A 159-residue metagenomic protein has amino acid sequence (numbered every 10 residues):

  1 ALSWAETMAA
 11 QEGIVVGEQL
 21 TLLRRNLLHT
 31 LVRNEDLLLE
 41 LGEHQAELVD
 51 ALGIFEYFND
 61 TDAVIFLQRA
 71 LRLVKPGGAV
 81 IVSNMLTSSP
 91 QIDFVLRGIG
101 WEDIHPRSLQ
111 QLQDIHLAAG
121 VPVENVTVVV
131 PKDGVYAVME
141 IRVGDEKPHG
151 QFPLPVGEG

Functional and structural regions predicted by a protein language model:
A1-L38, T61, R69, A79-F152: Class I (Rossmann-like) S-adenosyl-L-methionine-dependent methyltransferase catalytic domain, capturing the SAM-binding
E40-H44: Glycine-rich phosphate-binding loop signature in dinucleotide/nucleotide-binding domains
E47: Conserved acidic residues
D50: A conserved beta-strand element that flanks and buttresses the S-adenosyl-L-methionine
I54: Hydrophobic adenine-recognition pocket in adenosine-nucleotide-binding enzymes
F58-N59, V74-K75: Helix-to-beta-strand junctions that scaffold the AdoMet/dcAdoMet cofactor pocket in Class I SAM-dependent enzymes
G157-E158: Glycine-biased, low-complexity coil/linker segments
